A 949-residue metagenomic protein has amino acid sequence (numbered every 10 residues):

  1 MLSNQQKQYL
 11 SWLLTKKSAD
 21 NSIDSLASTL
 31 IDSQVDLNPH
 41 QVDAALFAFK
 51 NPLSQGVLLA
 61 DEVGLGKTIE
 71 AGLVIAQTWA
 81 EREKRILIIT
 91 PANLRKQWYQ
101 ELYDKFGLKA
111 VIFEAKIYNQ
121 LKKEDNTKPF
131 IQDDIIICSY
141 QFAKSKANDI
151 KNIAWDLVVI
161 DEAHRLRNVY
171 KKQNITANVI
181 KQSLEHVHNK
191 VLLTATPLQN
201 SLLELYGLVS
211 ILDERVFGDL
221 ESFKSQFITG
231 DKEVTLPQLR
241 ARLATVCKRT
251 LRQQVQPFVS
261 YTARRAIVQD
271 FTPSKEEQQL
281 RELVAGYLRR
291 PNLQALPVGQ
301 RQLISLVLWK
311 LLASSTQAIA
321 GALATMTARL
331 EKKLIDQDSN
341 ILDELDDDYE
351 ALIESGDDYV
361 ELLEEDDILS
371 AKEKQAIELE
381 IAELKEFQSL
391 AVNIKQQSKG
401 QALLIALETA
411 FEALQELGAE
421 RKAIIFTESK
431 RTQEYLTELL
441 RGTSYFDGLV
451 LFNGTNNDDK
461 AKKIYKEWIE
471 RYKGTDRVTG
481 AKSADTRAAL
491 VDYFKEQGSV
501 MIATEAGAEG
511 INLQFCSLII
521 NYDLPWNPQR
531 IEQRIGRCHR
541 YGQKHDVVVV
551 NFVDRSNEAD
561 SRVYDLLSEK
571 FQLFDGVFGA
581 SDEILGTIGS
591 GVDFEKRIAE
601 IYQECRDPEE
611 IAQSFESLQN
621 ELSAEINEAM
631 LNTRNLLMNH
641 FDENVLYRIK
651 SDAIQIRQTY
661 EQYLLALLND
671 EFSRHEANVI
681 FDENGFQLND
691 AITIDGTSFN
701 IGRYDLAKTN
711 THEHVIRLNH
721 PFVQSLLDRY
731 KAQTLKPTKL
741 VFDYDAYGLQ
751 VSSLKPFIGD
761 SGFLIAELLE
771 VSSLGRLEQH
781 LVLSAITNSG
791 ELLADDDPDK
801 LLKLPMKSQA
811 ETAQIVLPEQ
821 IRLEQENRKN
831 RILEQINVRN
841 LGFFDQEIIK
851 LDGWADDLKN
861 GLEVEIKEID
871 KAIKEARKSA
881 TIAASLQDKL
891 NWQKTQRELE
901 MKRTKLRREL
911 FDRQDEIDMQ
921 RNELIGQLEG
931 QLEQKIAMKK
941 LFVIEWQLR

Functional and structural regions predicted by a protein language model:
L2-L46, K50, K67-I69, W79-T176 (+4 more regions): SF2 helicase/translocase NTPase motor core, specifically the RecA-like lobe 1 inter-motif segment between Walker
Q34, Y261-P273, A320-Q497, H640 (+3 more regions): Conserved Helicase C-terminal RecA-like lobe
S54-V74: Walker A/P-loop
I131-Q132, I136-W155, K171-H188, L192 (+5 more regions): Inter-lobe coupling linker of SF2 helicases/translocases
A154-W155, E204-G207, N512-D523, V548-N551: A short beta-strand element within the Helicase C-terminal
E331, E364, N627, L631 (+4 more regions): P-loop NTPase motor cores of the ASCE clade
E505-K544: Conserved RecA-like helicase motor core of SF1/SF2 enzymes
C538-S568: Conserved segment of the helicase C-terminal RecA-like domain
